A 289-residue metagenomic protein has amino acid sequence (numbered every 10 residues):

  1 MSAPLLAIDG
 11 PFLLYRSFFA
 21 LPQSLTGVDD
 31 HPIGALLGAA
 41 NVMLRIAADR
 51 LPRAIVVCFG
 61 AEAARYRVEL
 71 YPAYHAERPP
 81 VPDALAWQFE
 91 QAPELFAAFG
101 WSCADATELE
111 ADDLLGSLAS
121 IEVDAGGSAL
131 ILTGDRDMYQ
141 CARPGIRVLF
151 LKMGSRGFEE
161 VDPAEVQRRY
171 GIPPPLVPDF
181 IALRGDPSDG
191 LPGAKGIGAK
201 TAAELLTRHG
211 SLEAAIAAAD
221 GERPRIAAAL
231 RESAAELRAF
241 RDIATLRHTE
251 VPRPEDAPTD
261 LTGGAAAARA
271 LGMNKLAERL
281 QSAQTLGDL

Functional and structural regions predicted by a protein language model:
S2, P52-V56, D124, P144-G145 (+1 more regions): Non-catalytic nucleic-acid-binding/docking modules located in mid-to-C-terminal regions of nucleic-acid enzymes
S2-L132, R136, Q140-G157, D162 (+1 more regions): Noncatalytic, basic helical substrate-engagement surface that gates or grips nucleic-acid strands
